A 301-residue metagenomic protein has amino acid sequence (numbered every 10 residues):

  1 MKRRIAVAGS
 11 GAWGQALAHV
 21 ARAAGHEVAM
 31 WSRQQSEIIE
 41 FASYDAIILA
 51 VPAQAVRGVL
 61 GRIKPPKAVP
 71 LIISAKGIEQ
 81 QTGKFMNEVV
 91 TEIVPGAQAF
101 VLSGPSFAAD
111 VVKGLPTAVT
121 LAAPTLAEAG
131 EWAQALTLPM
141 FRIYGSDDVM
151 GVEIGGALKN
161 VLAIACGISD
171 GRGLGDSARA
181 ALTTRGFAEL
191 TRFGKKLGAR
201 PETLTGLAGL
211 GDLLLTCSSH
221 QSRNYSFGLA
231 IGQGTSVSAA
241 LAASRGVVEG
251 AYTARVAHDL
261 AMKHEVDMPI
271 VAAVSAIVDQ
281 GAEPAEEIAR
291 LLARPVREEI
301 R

Functional and structural regions predicted by a protein language model:
M1-A42, A46: NAD(P)+-binding Rossmann beta1-loop-alpha1 motif at the extreme N-terminus of oxidoreductases
G14-L17, F41-P116, A129-Q134: Rossmann-like NAD(P)(H) cofactor-binding subdomain of soluble oxidoreductases
A24, V89-A97, P116-T203: Internal alpha-helical scaffold of NAD(P)-dependent oxidoreductase catalytic cores
A42-S43, L158, L210: Alpha-helix C-terminal capping/helix-to-coil transition sites in glycosyltransferase folds
I73, Q98-S103, I143-D147, T205-G206 (+1 more regions): General beta-strand structural signal in soluble alpha/beta enzymes
C166-D170, K195-T205, G209, L213-R301: NAD(P)-dependent Rossmann-like dehydrogenase/reductase catalytic/cofactor-binding core
